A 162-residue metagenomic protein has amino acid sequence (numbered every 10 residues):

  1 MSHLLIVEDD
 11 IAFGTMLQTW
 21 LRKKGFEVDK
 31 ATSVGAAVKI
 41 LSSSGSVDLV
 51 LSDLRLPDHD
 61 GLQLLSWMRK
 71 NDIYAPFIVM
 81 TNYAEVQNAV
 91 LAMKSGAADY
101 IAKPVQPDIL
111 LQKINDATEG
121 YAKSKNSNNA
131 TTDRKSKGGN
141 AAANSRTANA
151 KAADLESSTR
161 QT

Functional and structural regions predicted by a protein language model:
E8: Conserved acidic carboxylate
I11-D29, A117: Two-component/phosphorelay signaling modules centered on CheY-like receiver
K30-L49: Acidic, metal-coordinating helix/loop segments flanking the phosphotransfer/catalytic sites of two-component signaling
S33, D60-Q63: Acidic catalytic/metal-coordinating carboxylates
D53, T81: Active-site residues of response regulator receiver
L62-I73: Short amphipathic alpha-helix used as the core "switch/output" element in two-component signaling
E85-Q87, V105-I114: C-terminal output helix
